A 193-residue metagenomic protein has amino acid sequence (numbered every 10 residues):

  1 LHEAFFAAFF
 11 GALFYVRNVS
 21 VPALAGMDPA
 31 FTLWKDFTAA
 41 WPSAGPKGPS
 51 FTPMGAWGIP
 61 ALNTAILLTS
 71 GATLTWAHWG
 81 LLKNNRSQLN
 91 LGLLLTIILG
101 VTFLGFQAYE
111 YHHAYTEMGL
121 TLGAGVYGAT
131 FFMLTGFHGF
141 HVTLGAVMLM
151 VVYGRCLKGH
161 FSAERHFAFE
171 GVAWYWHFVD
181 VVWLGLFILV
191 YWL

Functional and structural regions predicted by a protein language model:
L1-L193: ...captures the hydrophobic TM-helix bundle architecture rather than a specific catalytic motif, and can also fire on
